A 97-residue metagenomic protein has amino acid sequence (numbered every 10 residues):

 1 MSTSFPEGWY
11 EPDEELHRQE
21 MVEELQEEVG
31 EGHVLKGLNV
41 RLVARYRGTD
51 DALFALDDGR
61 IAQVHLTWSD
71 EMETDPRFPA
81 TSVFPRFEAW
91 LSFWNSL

Functional and structural regions predicted by a protein language model:
S2-L38: Negatively charged, low-complexity tracts enriched in Asp/Glu with abundant Ser/Thr
T3, E7-P12, E24, L53 (+1 more regions): Charged interaction scaffolds used for protein-protein
E7, E11-P12, G48, L56 (+3 more regions): Intrinsically disordered, low-complexity regions enriched in small/polar residues
E28-R60: Amphipathic, interaction-prone secondary-structure segments
I61-L97: Helix-rich interaction surfaces within compact, conserved domain-sized segments that mediate assembly or partner
